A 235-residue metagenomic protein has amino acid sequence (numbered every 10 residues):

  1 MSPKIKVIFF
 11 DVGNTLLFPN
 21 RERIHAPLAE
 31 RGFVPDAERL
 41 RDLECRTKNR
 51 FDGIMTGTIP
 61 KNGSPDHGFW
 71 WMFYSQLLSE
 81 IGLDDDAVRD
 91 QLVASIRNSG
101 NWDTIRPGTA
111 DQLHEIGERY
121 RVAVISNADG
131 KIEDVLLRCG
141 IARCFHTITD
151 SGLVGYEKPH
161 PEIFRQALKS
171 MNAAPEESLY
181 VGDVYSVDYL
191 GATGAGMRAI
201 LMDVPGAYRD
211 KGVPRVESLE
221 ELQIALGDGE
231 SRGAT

Functional and structural regions predicted by a protein language model:
M1-V12, E38, D84-R89, A110 (+2 more regions): Asp-based, Mg2+/Mn2+-dependent phosphohydrolase catalytic module
S2-A110: N-terminal helical cap/lid subdomain that shapes the substrate entry/recognition surface in HAD-like hydrolases
